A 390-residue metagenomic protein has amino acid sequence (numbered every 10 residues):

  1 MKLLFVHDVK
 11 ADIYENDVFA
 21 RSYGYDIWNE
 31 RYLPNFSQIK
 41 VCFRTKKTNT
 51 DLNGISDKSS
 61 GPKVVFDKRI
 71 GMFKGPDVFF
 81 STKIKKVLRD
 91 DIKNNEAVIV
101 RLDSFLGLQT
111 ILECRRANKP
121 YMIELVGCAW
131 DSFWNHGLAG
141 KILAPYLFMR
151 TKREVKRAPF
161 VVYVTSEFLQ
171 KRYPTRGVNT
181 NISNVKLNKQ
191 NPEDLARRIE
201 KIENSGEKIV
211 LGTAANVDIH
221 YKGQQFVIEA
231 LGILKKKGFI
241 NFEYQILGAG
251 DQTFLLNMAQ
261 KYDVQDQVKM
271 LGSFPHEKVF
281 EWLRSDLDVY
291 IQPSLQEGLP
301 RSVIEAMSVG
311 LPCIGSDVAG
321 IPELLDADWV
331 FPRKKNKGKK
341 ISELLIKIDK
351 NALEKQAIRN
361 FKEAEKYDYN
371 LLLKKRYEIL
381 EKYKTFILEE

Functional and structural regions predicted by a protein language model:
L4, E200-K222, I228-L231: Conserved donor-binding/catalytic core segment of Leloir-type glycosyltransferases
F148-I199: A short, active-site helix/loop in glycosyltransferases that binds the activated sugar's phosphate group
L256-F274: Nucleotide-activated donor-binding/catalytic signature segment of Leloir-type glycosyltransferases, i.e., the conserved
L295: Aromatic "clamp/platform" in nucleotide-sugar-dependent glycosyltransferases that forms part of the donor/acceptor
V303, S308, P312-G315: Short hydrophobic beta-strand element within catalytic cores of glycosyltransferases and related nucleotide-activated
V318-P332: Short acidic/histidine- and often glycine-rich active-site loop of Leloir-type glycosyltransferases that engages
D328-G338, I346-N351: Conserved acidic donor-binding segment of nucleotide-sugar-dependent glycosyltransferases
K350-L388: A charged, aromatic-enriched C-terminal amphipathic alpha-helix characteristic of glycosyltransferases across folds
